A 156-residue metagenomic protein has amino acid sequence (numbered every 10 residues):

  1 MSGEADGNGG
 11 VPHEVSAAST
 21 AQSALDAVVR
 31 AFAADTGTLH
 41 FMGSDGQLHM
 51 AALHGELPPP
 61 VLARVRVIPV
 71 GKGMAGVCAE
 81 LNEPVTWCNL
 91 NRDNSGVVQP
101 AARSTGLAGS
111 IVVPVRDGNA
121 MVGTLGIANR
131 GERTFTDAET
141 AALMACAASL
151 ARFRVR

Functional and structural regions predicted by a protein language model:
M1-S19, R30, F153-R156: Signal-transmission linkers at sensory-effector interfaces
G9-H13, A24-A33, L39-F41, A79: Short regulatory alpha-helical segment in sensory/regulatory domains of signaling proteins that mediates
A27, T38-L62, R66: GAF sensory/regulatory domain recognition with acknowledged cross-activation on helical regulatory dimers
P58-V61, C88-G109, N129: Signal-transducing coupling segments at domain and membrane junctions
P60-P84: Acidic/proline- and glycine-rich, intrinsically disordered low-complexity segments that serve as regulatory linkers
A75, V115-N129: Sensory-domain boundary capping and coupling elements
A108-R116: A short, aliphatic-rich beta-strand micro-motif
A128-C146, F153-R156: Regulatory loop-to-helix N-cap segments in sensory/regulatory domains that couple ligand/signal detection
